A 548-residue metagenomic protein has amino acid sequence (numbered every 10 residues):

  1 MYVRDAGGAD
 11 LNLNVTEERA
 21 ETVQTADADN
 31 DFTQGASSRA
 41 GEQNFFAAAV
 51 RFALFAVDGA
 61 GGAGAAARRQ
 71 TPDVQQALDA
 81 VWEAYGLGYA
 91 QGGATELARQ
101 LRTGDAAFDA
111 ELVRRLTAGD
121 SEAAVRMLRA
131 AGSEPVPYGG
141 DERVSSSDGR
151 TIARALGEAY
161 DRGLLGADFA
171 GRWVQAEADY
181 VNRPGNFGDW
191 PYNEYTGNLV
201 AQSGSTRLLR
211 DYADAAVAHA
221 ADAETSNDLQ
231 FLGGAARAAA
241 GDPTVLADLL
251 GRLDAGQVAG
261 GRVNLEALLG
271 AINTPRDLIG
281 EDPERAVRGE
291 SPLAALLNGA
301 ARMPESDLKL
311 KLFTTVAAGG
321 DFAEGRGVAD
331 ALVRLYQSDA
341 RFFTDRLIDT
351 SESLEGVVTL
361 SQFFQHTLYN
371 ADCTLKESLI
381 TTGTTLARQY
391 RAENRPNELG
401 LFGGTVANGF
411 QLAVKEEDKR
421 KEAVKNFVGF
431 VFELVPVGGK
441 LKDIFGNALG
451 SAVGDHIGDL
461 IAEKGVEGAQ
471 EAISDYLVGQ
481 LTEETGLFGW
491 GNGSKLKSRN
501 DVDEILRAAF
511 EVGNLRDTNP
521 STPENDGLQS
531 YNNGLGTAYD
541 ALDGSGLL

Functional and structural regions predicted by a protein language model:
M1-A49, F55-A60, G544-L548: Non-Sec secretion/translocation targeting segments of pathogen effectors
E42-L548: Non-catalytic all-alpha helical scaffold/repeat segments
